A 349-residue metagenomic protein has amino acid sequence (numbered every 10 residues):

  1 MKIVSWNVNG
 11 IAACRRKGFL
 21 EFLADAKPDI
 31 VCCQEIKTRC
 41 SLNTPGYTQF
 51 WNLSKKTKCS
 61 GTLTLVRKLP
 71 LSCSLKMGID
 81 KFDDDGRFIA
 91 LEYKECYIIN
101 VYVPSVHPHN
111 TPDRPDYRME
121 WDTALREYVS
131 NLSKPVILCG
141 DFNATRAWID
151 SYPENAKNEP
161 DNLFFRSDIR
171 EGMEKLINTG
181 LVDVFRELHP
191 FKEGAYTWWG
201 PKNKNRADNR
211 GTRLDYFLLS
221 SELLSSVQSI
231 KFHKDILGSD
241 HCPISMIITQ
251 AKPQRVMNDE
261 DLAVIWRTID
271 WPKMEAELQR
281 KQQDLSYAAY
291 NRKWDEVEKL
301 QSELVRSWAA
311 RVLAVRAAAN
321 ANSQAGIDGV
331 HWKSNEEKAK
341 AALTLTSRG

Functional and structural regions predicted by a protein language model:
M1-P45, S54-S60, P253-V256, A276 (+1 more regions): N-terminal, active-site-proximal structural segment of metallo-dependent hydrolase catalytic domains
I3-N7, F19, L23-C40, I98 (+5 more regions): Active-site beta-strand/loop signature of hydrolases that rely on acidic residues for catalysis
I30, M119-L214, L219: Metal-dependent phosphoesterases centered on the DNase I-like endonuclease/exonuclease/phosphatase
I36-N110: Structured beta-strand-rich core segments of catalytic domains in phosphoester-bond hydrolases
T57-C73, K202-S226, I248-T249: Conserved beta strand-loop-helix elements of the APE1-like EEP
G78-I79, V103-D122, N155-D161: Surface-exposed cleft-lining segments at the edges of enzyme active sites
Q228-D259, A263, A276, R280: Surface polyanion/phosphate-binding segment centered on an Asp-His-Pro turn
Q254, Q279-G349: Conserved pre-catalytic core of RNA-dependent polymerases
